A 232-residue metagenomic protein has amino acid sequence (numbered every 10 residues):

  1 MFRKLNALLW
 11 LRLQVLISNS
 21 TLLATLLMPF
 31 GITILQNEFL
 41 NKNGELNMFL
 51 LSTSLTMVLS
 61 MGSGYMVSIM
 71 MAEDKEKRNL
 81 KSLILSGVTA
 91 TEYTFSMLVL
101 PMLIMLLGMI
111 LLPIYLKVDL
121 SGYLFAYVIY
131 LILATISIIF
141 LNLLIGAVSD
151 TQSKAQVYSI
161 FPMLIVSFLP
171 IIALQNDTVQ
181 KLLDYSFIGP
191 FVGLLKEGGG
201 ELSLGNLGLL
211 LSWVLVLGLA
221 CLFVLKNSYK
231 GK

Functional and structural regions predicted by a protein language model:
M1-T21: N-terminal Sec/SRP start-transfer signal
Q14-N41, L50-M66, Y158-P170, G208-G218: Hydrophobic alpha-helical transmembrane segments of multi-pass membrane transport/permease proteins
L35-K42, V148-I188: Transmembrane helix segments
N47-P113: Hydrophobic alpha-helical transmembrane segments of multi-pass membrane transport proteins
S52, S60-Y65, F95-S96, G122-Y130 (+2 more regions): Short alpha-helical transmembrane interface motifs in multi-pass membrane proteins
A90, L98-D150: Alpha-helical transmembrane segments and their short interhelical loops
L144, L211-K232: Junction motif at the cytosolic side of a transmembrane helix
P170-L215, L219: Terminal transmembrane helical anchor/hairpin motif
